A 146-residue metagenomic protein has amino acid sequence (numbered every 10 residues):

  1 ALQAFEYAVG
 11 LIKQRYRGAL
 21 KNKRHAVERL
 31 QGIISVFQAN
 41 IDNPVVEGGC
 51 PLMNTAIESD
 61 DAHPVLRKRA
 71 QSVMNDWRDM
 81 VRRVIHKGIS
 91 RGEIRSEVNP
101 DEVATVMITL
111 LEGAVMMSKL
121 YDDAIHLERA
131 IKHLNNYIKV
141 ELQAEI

Functional and structural regions predicted by a protein language model:
Q3, Y7, R17-G48, P100 (+1 more regions): Hydrophobic alpha-helical connector segments
A4-A8, I12, V81: Generic hydrophobic, amphipathic alpha-helix propensity
G18, V65-D76, R83: Short, solvent-exposed amphipathic helices
H25-E28, G32-N40, N75-R91, T105 (+2 more regions): C-terminal peripheral helix-coil segments that are non-catalytic and often amphipathic
R29, P44-V65: Amphipathic alpha-helical segments used for helix-helix packing
G48, M53, V98-M117, H133-Y137: Hydrophobic alpha-helical segments that form the core of small-molecule binding pockets and/or dimer interfaces
